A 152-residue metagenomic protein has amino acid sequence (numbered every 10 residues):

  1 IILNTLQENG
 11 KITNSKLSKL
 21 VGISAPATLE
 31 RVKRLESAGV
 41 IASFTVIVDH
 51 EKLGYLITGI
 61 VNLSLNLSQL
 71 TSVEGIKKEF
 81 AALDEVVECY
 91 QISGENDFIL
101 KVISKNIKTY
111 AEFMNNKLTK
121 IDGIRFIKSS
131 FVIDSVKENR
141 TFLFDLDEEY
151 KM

Functional and structural regions predicted by a protein language model:
I1-M152: A compositional/biophysical signature of low hydrophobicity enriched in polar/charged and small residues
